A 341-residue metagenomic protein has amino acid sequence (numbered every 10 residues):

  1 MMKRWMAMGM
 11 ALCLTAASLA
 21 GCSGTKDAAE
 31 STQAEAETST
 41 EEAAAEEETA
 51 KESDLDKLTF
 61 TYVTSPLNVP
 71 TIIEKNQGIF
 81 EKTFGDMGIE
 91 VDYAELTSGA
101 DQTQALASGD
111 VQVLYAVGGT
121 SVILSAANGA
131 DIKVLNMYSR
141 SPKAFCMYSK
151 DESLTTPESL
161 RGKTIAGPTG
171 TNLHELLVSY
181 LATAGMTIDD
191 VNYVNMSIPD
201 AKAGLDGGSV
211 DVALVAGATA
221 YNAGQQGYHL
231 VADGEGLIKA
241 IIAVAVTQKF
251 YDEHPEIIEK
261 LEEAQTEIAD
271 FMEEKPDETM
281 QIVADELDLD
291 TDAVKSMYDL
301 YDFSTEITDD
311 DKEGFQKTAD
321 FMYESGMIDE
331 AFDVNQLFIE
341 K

Functional and structural regions predicted by a protein language model:
L19-A43: Bacterial lipoprotein signal-peptidase II cleavage site
E52, L58-N76, G170: Extracytoplasmic "Venus flytrap"
L58-T64, E158-G170, D270: Short loop->beta-strand "edge-of-pocket" segments that line small-molecule binding or catalytic clefts across diverse
N68-E74, A94-D131, K143-P157, L173-E175 (+3 more regions): Pocket-flanking alpha-helical
I73-I89, H174-Y193, G224-Q225, Q281: Ligand-binding cleft/hinge of the Venus flytrap
T120, D190-V194, P199-V283: Pocket-lining segment of extracytoplasmic ligand-binding domains
S149-T164, D252-E256: Flexible hinge/capping segments at coil-to-helix
E253-M327: Secondary-structure end/capping motifs
